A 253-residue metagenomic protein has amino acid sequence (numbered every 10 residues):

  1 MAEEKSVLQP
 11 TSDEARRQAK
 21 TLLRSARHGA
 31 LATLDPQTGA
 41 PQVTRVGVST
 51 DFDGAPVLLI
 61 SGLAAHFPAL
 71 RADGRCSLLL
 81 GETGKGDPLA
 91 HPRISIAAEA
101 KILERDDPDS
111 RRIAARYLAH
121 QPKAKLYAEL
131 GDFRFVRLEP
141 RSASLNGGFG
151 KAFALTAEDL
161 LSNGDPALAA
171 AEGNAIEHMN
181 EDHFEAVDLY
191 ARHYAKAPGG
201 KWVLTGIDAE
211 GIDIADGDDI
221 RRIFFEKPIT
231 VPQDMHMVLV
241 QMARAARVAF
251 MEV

Functional and structural regions predicted by a protein language model:
M1-V253: Binding-site signature for planar aromatic cofactors or substrates
